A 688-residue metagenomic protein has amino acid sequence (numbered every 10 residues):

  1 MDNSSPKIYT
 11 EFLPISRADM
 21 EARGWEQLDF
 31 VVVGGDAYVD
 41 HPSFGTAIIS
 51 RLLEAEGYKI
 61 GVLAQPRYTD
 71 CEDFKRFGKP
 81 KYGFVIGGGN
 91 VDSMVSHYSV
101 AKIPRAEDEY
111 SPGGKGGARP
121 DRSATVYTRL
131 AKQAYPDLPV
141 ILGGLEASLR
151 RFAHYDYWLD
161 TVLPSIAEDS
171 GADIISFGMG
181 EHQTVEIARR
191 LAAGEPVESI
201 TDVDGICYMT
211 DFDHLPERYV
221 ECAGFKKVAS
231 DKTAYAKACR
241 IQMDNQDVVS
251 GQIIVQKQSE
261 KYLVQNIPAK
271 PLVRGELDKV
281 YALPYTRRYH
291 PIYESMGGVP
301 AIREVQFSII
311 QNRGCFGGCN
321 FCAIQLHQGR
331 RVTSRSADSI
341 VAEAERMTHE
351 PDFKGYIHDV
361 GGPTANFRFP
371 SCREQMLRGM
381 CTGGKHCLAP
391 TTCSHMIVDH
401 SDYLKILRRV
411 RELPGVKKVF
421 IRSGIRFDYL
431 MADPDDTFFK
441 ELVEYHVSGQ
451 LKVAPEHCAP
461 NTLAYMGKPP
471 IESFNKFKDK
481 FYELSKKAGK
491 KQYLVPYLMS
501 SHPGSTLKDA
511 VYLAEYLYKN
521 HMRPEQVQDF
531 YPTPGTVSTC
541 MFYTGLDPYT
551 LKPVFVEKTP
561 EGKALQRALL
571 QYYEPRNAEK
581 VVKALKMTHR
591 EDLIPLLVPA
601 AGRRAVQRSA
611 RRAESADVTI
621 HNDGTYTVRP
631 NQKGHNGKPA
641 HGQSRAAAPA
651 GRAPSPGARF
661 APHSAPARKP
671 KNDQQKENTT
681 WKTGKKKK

Functional and structural regions predicted by a protein language model:
D2-Q27, A37, A236-S308: N-terminal [4Fe-4S]-dependent radical SAM core
V32, I48, R67-Y68, R346-V495 (+1 more regions): Conserved SAM/AdoMet-binding glycine-rich loop
G35-D36, M296-A323, T348, Y356: N-terminal pre-triad scaffold of radical SAM enzymes
G45, A64-Q258, Q265-N266: Glycine-rich beta-alpha loop elements in corrinoid/cobalamin-binding modules across cobalamin-dependent enzymes
T69, E198-Q246, E260, A269-L272 (+5 more regions): Terminal amphipathic helices with adjacent charged low-complexity linkers/tails
D92-A101, L149-R151, E181-E186, T210-H214 (+6 more regions): Flexible glycine/acidic-rich beta-alpha junction loops that bind and position SAM and/or redox cofactors in anaerobic
D173, V280, C315, I340 (+3 more regions): Conserved, mostly hydrophobic/aromatic
R608-K688: Intrinsically disordered, Lys/Arg-rich low-complexity segments
